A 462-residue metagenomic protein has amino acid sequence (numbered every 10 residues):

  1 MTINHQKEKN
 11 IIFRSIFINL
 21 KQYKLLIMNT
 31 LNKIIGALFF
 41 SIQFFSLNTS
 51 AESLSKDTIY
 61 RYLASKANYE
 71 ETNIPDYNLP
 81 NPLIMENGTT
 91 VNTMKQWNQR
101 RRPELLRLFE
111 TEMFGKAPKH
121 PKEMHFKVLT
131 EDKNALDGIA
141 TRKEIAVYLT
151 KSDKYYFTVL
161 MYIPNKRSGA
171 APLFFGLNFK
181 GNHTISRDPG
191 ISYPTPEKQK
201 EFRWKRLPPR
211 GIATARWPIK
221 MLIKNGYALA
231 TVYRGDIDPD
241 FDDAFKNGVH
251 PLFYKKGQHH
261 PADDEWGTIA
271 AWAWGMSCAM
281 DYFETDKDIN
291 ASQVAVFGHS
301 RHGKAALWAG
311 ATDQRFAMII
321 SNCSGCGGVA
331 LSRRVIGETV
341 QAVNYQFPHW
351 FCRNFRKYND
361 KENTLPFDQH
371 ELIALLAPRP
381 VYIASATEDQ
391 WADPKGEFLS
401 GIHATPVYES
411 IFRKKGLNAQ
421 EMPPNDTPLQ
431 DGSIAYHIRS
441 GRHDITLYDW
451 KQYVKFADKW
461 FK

Functional and structural regions predicted by a protein language model:
M1-I3, E8-S53: Bacterial Sec-dependent N-terminal signal peptides
E52-G115: N-terminal pre-domain segments of enzymes
V159-M161, A170-F179: Short beta-strand element of the alpha/beta-hydrolase
F175-M280, E284-T285, S332-R333: Cap/lid segment of the alpha/beta-hydrolase catalytic domain
V249-L252, K256, S321-L372, D393 (+1 more regions): Mobile cap/lid helix-loop segments that gate and shape the active-site cleft of serine hydrolases
C278-E338, K361: Primarily recognizes the serine-hydrolase "nucleophile elbow" in alpha/beta-hydrolase and SGNH/GDSL folds
A377-A392, S440: Conserved strand-to-loop "acid loop" that flanks and positions the catalytic carboxylate
G401-K462: C-terminal catalytic histidine-bearing segment of alpha/beta-hydrolase fold enzymes
